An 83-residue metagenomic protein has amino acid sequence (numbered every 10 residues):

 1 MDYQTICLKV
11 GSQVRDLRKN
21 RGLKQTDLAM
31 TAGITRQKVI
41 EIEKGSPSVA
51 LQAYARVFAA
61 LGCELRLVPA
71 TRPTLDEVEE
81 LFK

Functional and structural regions predicted by a protein language model:
M1-K9: A detector for short, charged/polar N-terminal pre-domain segments
S12-D27: Short basic helix-loop element that most often maps to the first helix and adjoining turn of HTH DNA-binding modules
V14, L28-A29, V39-I42: Conserved hydrophobic/aromatic packing and binding residues within compact polymer-binding modules
N20-R21, T31, A60: Residues within the alpha-helical elements of helix-turn-helix
G33-P47: Recognition helix of helix-turn-helix/homeodomain-like DNA-binding domains that insert into the DNA major groove
Q52-V68: DNA major-groove recognition helix of helix-turn-helix/homeodomain DNA-binding modules
L67-K83: Short, charged recognition helix plus adjacent turn of helix-turn-helix-like nucleic-acid-binding domains
